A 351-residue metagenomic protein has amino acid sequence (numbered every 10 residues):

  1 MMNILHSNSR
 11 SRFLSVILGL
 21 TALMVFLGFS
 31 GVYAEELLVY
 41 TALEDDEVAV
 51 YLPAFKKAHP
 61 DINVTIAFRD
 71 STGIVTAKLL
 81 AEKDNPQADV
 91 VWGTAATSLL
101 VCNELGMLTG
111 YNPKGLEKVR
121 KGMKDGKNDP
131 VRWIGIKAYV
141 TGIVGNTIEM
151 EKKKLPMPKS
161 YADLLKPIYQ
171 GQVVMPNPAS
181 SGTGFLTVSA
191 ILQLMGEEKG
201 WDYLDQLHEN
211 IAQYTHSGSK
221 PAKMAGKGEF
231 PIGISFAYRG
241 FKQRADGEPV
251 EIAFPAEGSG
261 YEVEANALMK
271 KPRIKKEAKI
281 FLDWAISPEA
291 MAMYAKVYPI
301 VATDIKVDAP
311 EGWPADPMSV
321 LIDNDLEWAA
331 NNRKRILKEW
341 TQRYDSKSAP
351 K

Functional and structural regions predicted by a protein language model:
E35-V101: Early extracytoplasmic/lumenal segment of secretory-pathway proteins
Y40-L43, D129-I136, G145-T147, K152-K154 (+4 more regions): Short beta-strand->loop
P86-V91, T109-V144, A162, G171-M175: A structural signal for short loop-to-beta-strand junctions that line the ligand-binding cleft of periplasmic/secreted
C102-G110, G122-V131, K242-F254: Ligand-binding "clamshell"
V144-E149, E262-K275, M293-K296: A bilobed periplasmic-binding-protein/Venus flytrap-type ligand-binding module shared by bacterial periplasmic
P167-P176, A285-V307: Periplasmic-binding protein-like
S180-E257: Ligand-binding pocket segment of bilobal, Venus flytrap-like solute-binding proteins
E197-K199, I300-K351: An extracytoplasmic/periplasmic, membrane-proximal ligand-sensing/linker region
